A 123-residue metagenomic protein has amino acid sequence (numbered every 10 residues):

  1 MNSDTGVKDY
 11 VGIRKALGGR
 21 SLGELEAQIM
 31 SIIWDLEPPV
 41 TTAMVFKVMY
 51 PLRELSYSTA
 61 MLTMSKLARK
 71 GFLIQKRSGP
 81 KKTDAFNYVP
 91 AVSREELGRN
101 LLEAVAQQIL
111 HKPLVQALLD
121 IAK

Functional and structural regions predicted by a protein language model:
N2-M30, S93: Short alpha-helical segments that sit at the start of domains
L22, D35-T41: Short capping segments at the starts of secondary-structure elements
G23-L25, S78-R99: Short, cationic-aromatic polyanion-contact patches
P39-M49: Short acidic, hydrophobic short linear motifs in intrinsically disordered regions
K47-Y57: Short helix-coil junctions and helix-kink-helix linkers
M61-S65: Short, hydrophobic-biased segments on the C-terminal half of alpha helices that form "recognition helices"
A68-S78: A short, conserved structural fragment
L97-K123: Amphipathic alpha-helical dimerization/coiled-coil segments that flank or bridge DNA-binding/regulatory modules
